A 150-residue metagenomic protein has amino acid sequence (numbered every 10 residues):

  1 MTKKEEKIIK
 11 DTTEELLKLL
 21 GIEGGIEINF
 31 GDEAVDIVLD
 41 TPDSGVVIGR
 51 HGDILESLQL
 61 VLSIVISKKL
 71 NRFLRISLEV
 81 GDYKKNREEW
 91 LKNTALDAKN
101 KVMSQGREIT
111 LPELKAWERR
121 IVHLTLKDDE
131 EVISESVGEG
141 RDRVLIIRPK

Functional and structural regions predicted by a protein language model:
M1-K150: RNA-contacting regions in translation and RNA-metabolism proteins, encompassing KH/S1 modules where present
